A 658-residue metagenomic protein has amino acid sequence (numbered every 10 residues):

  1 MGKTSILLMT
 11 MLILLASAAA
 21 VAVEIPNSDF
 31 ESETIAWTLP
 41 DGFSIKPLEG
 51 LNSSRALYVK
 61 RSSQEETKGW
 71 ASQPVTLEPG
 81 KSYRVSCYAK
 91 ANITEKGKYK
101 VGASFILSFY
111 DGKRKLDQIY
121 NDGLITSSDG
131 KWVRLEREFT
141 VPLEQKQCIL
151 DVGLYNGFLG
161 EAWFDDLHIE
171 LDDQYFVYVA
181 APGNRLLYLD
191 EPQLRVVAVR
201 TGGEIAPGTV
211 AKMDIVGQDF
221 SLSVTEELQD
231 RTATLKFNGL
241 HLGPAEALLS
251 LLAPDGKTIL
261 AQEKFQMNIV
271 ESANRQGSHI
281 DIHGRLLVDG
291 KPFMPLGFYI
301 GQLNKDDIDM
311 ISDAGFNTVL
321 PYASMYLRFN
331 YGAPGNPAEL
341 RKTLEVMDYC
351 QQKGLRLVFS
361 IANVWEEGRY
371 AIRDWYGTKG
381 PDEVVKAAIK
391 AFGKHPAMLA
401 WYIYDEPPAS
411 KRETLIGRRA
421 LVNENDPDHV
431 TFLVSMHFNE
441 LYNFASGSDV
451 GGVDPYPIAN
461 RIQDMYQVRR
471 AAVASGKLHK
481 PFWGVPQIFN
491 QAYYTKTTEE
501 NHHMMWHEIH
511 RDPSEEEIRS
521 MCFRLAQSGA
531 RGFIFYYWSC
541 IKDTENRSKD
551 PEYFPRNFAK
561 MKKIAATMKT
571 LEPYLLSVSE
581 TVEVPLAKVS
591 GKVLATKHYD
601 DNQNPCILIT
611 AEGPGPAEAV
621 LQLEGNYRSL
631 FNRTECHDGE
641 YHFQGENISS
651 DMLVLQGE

Functional and structural regions predicted by a protein language model:
M1-L8: Bacterial N-terminal signal peptides that target proteins for export
L8-S17: Bacterial N-terminal signal peptides
V21-R195, V199-L235: Extracellular and organelle-lumenal recognition/adhesion modules and their flexible linkers in secreted
K96-K98, G256-Q262: Beta-sandwich strand segments
G153, A245-L252: Internal, hydrophobic beta-strand segments that form the core of beta-sheet-rich folds
G157, P254-G256: Short, solvent-exposed loop/turn segments at the edges of extracellular beta-sandwich modules
V196-V199, S250-L251, A261-N626, N632-E658: Glycan-processing catalytic domains of CAZymes
F237-P244: Surface-exposed, short loops/turns at beta-strand junctions within beta-sandwich domains
